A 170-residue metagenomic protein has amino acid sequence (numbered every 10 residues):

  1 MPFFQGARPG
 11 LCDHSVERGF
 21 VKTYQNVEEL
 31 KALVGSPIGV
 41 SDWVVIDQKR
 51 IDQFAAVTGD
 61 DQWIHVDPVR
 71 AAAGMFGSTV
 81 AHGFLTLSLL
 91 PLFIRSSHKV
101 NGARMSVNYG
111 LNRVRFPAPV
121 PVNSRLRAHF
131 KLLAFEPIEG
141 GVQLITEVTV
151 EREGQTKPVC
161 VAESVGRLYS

Functional and structural regions predicted by a protein language model:
F3-F4, F20: Aromatic (phenylalanine/tyrosine) cluster motif
G19-A32, P119-S170: HotDog/MaoC-like acyl-thioester-processing domains
F20-A81: Catalytic strand-loop segment that frames the active site of acyl-thioester-processing enzymes
A72-S78, P91-H129: Hydrophobic beta-strand-centered segment that forms part of the acyl-chain substrate-binding groove
H82-T86: A solvent-exposed, acidic/Ser-Thr-rich amphipathic alpha-helical stretch
